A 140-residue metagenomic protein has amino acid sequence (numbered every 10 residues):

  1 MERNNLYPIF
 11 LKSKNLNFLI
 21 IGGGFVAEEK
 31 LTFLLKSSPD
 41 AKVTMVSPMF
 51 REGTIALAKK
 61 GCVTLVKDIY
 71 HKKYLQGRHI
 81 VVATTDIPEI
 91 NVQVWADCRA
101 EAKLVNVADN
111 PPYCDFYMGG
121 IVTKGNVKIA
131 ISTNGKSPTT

Functional and structural regions predicted by a protein language model:
M1-L57: Hydrophobic, well-ordered beta-alpha structural blocks that scaffold small-molecule cofactor pockets
N17, H79-I80: Structural motif
V26-L31, I90-N91, T139: Short glycine/serine/threonine-rich phosphate/pyrophosphate-binding segments that cradle anionic phosphate groups
S47, L65-I69, D109: Short loop/edge segments at beta-strand edges and connector loops that shape dinucleotide/nucleotide cofactor-binding
A58, V63, V94-R99, V122: A generic structural signal for well-ordered alpha-helical segments
K59-Q76: Glycine-rich, highly charged phosphate/nucleotide-binding loops
I80-D86, N91-Y117: ADP-ribose/adenylate-binding Rossmann-like module
I121-T140: Adenosine-phosphate binding glycine-rich loop
